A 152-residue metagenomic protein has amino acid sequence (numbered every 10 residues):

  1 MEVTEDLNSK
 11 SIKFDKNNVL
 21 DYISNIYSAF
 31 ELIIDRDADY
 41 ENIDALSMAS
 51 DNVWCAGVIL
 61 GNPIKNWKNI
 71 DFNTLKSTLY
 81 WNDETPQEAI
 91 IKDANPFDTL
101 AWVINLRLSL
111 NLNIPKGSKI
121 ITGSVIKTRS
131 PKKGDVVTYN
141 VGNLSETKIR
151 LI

Functional and structural regions predicted by a protein language model:
M1-N95, V136, L144-I152: Catalytic-core "active-site belt" of small-molecule-metabolizing enzymes, emphasizing His/Asp/Glu-rich regions
L7-K10, L108-P115, N140: Secondary-structure boundary elements
T99-T128: A conserved acidic, glycine/proline-rich C-terminal tail/linker
S124, V141, L151: Active-site proximal loops enriched in glycine and acidic residues that flank catalytic Cys/His/Asp and coordinate
V125-R129, N143-E146: Short, charged beta-turn/beta-strand-edge "cap" motif at the junction between a beta-strand and an adjacent loop
S130-T138: Short glycine/threonine-rich loop-to-helix capping motif typified by GTGT followed within a few residues by an Asp-Pro
